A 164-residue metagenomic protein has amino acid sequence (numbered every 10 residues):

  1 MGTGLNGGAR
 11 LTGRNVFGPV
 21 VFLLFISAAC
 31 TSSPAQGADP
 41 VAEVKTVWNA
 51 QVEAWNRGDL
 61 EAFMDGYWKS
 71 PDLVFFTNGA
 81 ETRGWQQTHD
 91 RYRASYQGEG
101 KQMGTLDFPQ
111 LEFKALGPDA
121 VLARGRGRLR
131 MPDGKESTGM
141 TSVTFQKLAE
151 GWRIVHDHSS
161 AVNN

Functional and structural regions predicted by a protein language model:
M1-R14: N-terminal secretory signal peptides that target proteins for export/translocation
R14-L24: Sec-dependent N-terminal signal peptides
L24, C30-G66, T82: Short, low-complexity N-terminal intrinsically disordered segments enriched in polar/charged residues
A42, L60-D119, R128, E136: A solvent-exposed, acidic/Ser-Thr-rich amphipathic alpha-helical stretch
F113-V121, F145-G151: A short, structured loop/turn motif at beta-sheet edges
R124-M131: Short beta-strand segments that buttress and anchor functional surface loops
T138-N163: Short beta-strand edge/turn micro-motifs at domain boundaries
